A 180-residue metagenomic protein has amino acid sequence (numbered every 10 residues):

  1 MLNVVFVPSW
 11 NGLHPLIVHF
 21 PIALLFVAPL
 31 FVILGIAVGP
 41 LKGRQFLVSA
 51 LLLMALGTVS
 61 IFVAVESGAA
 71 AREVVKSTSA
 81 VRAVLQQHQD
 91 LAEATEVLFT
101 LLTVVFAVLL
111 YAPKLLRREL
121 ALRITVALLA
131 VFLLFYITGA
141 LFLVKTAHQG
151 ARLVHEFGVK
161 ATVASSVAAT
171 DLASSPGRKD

Functional and structural regions predicted by a protein language model:
M1-D180: Polytopic transmembrane helical bundles with strong interfacial aromatic enrichment
